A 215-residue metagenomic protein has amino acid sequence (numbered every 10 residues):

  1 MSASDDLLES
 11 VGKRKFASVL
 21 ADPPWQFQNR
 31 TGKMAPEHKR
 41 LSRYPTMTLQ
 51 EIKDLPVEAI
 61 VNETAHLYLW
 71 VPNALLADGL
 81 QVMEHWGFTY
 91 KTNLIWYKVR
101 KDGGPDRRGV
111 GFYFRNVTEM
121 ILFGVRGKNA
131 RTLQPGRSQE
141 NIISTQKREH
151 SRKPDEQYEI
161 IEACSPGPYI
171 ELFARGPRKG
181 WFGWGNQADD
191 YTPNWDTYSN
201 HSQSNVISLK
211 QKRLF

Functional and structural regions predicted by a protein language model:
M1-F215: Class I S-adenosyl-L-methionine-dependent methyltransferase catalytic core
